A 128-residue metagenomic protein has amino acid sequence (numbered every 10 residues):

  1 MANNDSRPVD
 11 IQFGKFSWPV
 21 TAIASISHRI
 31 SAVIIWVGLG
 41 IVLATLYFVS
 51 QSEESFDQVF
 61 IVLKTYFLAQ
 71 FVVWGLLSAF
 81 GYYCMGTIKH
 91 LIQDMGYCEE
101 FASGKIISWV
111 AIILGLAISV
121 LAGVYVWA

Functional and structural regions predicted by a protein language model:
M1-A128: Membrane-embedded alpha-helical bundles that constitute the cytochrome b-like, heme-associated redox core of multi-pass
